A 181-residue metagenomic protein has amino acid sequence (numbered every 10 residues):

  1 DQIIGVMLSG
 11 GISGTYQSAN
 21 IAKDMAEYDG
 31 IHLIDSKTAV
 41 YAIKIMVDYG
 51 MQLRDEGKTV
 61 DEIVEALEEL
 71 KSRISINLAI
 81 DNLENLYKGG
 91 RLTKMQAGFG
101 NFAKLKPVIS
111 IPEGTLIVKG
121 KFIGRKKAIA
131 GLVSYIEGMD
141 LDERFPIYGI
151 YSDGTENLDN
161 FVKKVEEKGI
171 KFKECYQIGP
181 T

Functional and structural regions predicted by a protein language model:
Q2, G11-H32, T38-T181: Mixed-charge interfacial surface used for oligomerization/domain docking and macromolecular partner engagement
